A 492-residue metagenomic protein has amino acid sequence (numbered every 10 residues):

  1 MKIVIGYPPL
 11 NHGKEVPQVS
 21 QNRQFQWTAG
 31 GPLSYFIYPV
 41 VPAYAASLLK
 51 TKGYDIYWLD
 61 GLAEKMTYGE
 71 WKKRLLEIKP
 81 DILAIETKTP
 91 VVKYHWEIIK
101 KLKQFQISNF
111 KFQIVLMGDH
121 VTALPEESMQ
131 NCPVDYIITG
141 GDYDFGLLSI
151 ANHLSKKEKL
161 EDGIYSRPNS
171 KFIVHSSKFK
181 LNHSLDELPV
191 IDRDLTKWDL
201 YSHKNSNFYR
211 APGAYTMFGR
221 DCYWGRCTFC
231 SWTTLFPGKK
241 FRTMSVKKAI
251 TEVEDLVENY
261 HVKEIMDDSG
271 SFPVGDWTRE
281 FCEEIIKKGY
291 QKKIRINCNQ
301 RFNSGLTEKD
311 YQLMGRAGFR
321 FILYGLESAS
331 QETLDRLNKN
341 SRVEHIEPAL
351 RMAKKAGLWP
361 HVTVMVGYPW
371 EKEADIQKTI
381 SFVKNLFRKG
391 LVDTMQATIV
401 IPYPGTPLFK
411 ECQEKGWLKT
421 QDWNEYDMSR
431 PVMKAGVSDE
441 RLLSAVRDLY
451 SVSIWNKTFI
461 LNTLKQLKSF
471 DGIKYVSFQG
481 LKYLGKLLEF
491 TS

Functional and structural regions predicted by a protein language model:
I3, I56, I114, E161-D162 (+5 more regions): Hydrophobic/aromatic residues located in beta-strands of well-ordered beta-sheets within soluble catalytic
I3-I5, K72-L75, D81, S155 (+4 more regions): Radical SAM enzyme core and accessory elements
I3-S34: Short glycine-rich His-centered loop
G13-E15, P125, G275-D276, E332 (+3 more regions): Flexible glycine/acidic-rich beta-alpha junction loops that bind and position SAM and/or redox cofactors in anaerobic
V41, L48-Q106, K111-K180, I401 (+1 more regions): Glycine-rich beta-alpha loop elements in corrinoid/cobalamin-binding modules across cobalamin-dependent enzymes
F105-K111, P133, I286-K293, F387-L391: Short helix-capping segments at alpha-helix termini
E126-M129, D310, W370-N385: Catalytic cores of alpha/beta
H183, V190-H361, Y368, S381: Radical SAM [4Fe-4S] cluster-binding motif and immediate context
